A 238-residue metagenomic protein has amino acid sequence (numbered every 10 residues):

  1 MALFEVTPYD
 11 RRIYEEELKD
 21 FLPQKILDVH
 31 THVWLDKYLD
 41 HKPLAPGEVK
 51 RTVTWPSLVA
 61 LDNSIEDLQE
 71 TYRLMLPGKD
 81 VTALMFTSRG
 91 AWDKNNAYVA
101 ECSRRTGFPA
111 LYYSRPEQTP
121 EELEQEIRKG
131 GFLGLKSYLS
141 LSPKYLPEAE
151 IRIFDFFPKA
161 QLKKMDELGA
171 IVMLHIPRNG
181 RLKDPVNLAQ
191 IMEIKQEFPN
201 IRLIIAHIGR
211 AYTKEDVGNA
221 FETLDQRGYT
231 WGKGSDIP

Functional and structural regions predicted by a protein language model:
M1-S88: An N-terminally biased module of ancient metal coordination in phosphate/nucleic-acid-related enzymes
A2-D10, G90-L182: Active-site gating/metal-coordination segments in enzymes
I26-V29, L84-F86, L111-Y113, K136 (+1 more regions): Active-site neighborhood of phospho(di)ester-bond hydrolases with catalytic His/Asp-centered motifs
H32-W34, S88, S140, P177 (+1 more regions): Flexible loop residues that form catalytic and substrate-binding hotspots at small-molecule/glycan-binding clefts
K37-P43, N96-A97, L123, P147-A149 (+1 more regions): Short aromatic-enriched loop/helix-cap "lid" or pocket-rim segments at secondary-structure transitions that line
E66-T71, N95-A97, T119-E124, N187-M192 (+2 more regions): Alpha-helical scaffolding within the catalytic cores of extracellular/periplasmic polymer-degrading hydrolases
R73-L76, S103, I127, K195-Q196: N-terminal cationic-hydrophobic initiation segments that often serve targeting/anchoring roles
G134, E150-P238: Catalytic pocket-lining loop regions of alpha/beta-barrel enzymes, especially the amidohydrolase/enolase/GH5 lineages
